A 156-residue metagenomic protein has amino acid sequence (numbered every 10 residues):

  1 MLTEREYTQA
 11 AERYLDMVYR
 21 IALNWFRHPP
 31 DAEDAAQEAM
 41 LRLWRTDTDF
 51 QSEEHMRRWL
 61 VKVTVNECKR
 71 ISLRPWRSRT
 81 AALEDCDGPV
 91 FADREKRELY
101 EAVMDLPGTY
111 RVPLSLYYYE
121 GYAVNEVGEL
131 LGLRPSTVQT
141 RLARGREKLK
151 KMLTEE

Functional and structural regions predicted by a protein language model:
M1-R20, E33, W44: A short, charge-rich alpha-helical start-of-domain segment used by transcription regulators
L15, Y19, M40, P107 (+2 more regions): C-terminal flanking helix
L15-D16, L23, M40-W44, E54-L73: Σ70-family region 2.3-2.4 aromatic/basic alpha-helix that recognizes the −10 promoter and nucleates DNA melting
V18, A22, A32-L43, V63 (+3 more regions): Short, small-hydrophobic-rich alpha-helical interface motif
Q51, K62-A81, A92, R144: Arg/Lys-rich amphipathic alpha helix in sigma70-family domain 2
V65, L131-E155: DNA-recognition helix of helix-turn-helix
R70, R77-V103, A123-V124: Internal acidic/polar
P113-Y117: A short pre-motif secondary-structure segment
